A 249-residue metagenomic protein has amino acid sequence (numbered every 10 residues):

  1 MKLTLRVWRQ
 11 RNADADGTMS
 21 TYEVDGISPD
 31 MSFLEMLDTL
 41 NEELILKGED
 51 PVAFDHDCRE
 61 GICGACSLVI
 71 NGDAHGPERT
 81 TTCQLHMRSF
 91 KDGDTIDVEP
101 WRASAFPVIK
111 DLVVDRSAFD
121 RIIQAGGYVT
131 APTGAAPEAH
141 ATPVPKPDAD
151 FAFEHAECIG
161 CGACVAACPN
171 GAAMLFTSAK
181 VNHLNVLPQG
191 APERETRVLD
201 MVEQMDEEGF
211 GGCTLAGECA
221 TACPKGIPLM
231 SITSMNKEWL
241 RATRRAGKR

Functional and structural regions predicted by a protein language model:
M1-E23: Eukaryote-biased recognition of intrinsically disordered, low-complexity regulatory segments
L3, S20, G64, D94-I96 (+1 more regions): Structural beta-strand/beta-sheet cores of well-ordered domains, especially the beta-sheet scaffolds that support
W8-Q10, D25-I27, D57-R59, N71: Acidic/polar N-terminal loop/beta-strand segments that form early-domain functional surfaces
S20-S32: Short, contiguous acidic and Ser/Thr-rich linear segments
M31-D50, I96-R249: Ferredoxin-type iron-sulfur electron-transfer modules in oxidoreductases and energy-metabolism complexes
T39-D73: A basic, amphipathic helix-loop patch mediating RNA/tRNA/ribosome contacts
C63-A118: A generic, well-ordered mixed alpha/beta core segment in the N-terminal half of proteins
